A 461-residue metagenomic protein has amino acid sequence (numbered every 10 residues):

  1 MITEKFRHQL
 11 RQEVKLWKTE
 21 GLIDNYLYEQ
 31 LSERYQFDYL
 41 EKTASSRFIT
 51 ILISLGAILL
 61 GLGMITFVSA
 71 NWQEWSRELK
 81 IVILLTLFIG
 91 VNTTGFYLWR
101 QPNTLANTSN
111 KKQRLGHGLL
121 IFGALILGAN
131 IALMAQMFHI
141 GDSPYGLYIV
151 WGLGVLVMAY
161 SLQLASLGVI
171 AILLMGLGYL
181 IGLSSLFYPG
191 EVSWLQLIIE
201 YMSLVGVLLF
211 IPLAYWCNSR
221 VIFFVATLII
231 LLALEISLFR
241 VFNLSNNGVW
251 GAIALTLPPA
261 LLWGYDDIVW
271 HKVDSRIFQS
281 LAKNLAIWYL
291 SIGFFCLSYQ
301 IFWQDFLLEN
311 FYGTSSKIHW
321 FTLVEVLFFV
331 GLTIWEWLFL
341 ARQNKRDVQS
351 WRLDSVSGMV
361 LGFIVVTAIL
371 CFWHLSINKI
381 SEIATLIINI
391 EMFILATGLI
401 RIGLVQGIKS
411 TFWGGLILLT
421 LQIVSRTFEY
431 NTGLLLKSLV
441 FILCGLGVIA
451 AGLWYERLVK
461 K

Functional and structural regions predicted by a protein language model:
M1-K461: Alpha-helical multi-pass membrane segments and their bilayer interfacial helix-loop junctions
